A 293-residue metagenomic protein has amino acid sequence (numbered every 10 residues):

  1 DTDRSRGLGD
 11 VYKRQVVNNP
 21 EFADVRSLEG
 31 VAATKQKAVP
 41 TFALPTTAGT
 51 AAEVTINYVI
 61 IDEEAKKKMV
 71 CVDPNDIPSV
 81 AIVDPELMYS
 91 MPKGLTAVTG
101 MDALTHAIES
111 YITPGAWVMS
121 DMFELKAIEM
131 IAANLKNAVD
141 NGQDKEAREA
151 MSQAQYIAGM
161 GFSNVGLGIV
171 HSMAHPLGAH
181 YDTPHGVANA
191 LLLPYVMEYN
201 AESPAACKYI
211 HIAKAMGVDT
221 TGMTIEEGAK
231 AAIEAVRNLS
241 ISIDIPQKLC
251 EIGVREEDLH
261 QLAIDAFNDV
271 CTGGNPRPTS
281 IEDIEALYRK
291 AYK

Functional and structural regions predicted by a protein language model:
D1-Y12: Single conserved hydrophobic/aromatic residue that forms the stacking wall/gate of nucleotide- or nucleobase-binding
K13-G30, I56-K66: A glycine- and small-aliphatic-rich helix-loop capping segment at beta-alpha/alpha-beta transitions that lines
N19-T46, N75: Short, acidic/small-residue loops that bind anionic groups at enzyme active sites
G49, Y156-N189, D269-G273: Glycine-rich phosphate/pyrophosphate-binding beta-alpha loops
N57-V165: Carboxylate- and glycine-rich phosphate/diphosphate-binding segment that chelates Mg2+/Mn2+
H180-D258: Gly/Pro-rich interdomain helix-loop hinge
E256-K293: Short, amphipathic C-terminal "tail helix"
